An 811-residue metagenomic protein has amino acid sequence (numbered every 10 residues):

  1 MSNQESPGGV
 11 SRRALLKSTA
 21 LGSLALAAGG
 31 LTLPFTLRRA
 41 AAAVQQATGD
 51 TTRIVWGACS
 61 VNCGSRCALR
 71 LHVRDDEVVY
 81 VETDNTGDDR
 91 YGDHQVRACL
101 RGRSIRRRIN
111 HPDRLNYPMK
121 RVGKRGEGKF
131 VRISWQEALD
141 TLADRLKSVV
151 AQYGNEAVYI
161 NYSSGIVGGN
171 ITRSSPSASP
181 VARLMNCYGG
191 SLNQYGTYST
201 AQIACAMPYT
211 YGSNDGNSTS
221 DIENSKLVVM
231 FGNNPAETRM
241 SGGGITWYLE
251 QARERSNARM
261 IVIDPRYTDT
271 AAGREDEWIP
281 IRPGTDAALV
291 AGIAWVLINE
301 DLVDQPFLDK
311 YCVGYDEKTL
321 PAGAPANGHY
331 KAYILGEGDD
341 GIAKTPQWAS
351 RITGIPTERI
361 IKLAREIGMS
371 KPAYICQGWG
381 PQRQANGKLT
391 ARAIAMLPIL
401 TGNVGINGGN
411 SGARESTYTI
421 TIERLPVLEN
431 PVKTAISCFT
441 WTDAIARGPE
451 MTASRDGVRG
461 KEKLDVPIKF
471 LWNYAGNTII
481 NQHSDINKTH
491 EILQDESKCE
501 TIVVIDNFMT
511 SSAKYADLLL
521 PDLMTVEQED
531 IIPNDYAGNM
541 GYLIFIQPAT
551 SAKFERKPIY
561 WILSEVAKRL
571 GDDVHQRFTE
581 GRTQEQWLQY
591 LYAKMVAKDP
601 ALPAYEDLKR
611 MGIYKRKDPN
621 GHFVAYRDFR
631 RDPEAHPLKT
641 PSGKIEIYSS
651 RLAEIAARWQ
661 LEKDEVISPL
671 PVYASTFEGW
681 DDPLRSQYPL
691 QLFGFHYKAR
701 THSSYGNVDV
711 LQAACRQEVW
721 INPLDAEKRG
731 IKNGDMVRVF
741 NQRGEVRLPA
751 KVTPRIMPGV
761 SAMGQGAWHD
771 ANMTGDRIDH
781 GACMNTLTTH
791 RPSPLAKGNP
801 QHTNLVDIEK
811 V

Functional and structural regions predicted by a protein language model:
S2-L302, G328, K461, K469 (+4 more regions): N-terminal export/assembly segments and adjacent metallocofactor-ligating motifs of anaerobic energy-metabolism
S2-N3, P176-I263, T270, A288 (+3 more regions): Extended redox/cofactor-interaction regions of prokaryotic respiratory oxidoreductases
S163-S164, K310-V313, I367, N410-T421 (+2 more regions): A glycine-rich phosphate-binding loop feature that marks nucleotide/adenosyl-phosphate handling sites
R266-S370: Long, well-ordered, tryptophan-enriched scaffold segments
A326-I445: Active-site phosphate/pyrophosphate-binding segments
E500-T501, P548-S564: Phosphate/diphosphate-binding loops
V526-A552, A567-R569, Y648: Glycine/threonine-rich phosphate-binding loop and adjacent beta-strand/alpha-helix elements that clamp
I559-M611, S703-Y705, D709-W720, L724-V811: Long, contiguous, secondary-structure-rich segments that constitute the structural scaffold of globular domains
